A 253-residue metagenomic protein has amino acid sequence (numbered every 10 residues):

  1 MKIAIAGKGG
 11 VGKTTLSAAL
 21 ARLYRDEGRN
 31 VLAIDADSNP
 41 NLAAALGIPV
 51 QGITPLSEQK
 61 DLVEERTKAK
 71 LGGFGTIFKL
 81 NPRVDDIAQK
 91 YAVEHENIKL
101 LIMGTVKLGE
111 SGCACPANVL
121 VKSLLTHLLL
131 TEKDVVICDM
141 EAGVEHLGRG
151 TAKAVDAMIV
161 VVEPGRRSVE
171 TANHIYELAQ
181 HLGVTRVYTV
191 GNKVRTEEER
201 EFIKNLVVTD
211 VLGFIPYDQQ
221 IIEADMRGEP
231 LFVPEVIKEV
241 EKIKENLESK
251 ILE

Functional and structural regions predicted by a protein language model:
I5: Hydrophobic anchor at the beta1->P-loop junction of P-loop NTPases
G10: Walker A (P-loop) phosphate-binding loop of P-loop NTPases
K13: Conserved lysine of the Walker
L16: Hydrophobic positions on the alpha1 helix immediately C-terminal to the Walker A/P-loop
L23-E96: N-terminal phosphate/diphosphate-binding loop that engages ATP/GTP or pyrophosphate donors across diverse enzyme folds
M103-G109, C113-A114, L125-L147: Switch II (G3) loop of P-loop NTPases
S123-E132, L147-R166: Inter-motif core of Ras-like GTPase G domains
L178-E253: C-terminal lobe/tail of nucleotide-utilizing enzymes
